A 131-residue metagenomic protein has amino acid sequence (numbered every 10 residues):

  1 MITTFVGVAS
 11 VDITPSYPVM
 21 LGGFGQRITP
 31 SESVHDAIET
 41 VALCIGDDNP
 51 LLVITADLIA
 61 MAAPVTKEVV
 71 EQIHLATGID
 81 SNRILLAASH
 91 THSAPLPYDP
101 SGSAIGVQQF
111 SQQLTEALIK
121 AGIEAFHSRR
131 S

Functional and structural regions predicted by a protein language model:
M1-S131: Conserved beta-alpha junction segments in alpha/beta enzyme cores
